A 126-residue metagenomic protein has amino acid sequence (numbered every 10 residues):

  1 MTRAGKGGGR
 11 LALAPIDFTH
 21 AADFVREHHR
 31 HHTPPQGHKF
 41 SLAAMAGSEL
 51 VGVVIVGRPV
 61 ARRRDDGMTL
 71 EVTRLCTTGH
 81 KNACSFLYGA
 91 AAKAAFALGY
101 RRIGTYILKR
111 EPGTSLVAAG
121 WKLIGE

Functional and structural regions predicted by a protein language model:
M1-P35: Short amphipathic alpha-helix that is part of the acyltransferase structural core
A12-P15, K39, M45-G47, G57-E126: Acyl-donor binding region in acyl/amide transferases
G52-V53: Short glycine-/small-residue motifs
